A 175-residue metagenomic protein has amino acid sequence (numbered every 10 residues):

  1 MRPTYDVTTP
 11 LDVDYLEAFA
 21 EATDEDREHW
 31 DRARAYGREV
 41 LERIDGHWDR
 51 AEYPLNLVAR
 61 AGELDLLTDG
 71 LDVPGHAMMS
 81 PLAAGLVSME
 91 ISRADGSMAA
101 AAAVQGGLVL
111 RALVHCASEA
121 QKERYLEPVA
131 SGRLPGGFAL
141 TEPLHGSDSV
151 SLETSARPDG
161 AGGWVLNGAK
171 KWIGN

Functional and structural regions predicted by a protein language model:
M1-A101, R124, P128-S131: Amphipathic, small/basic residue-rich leader segments at the start of a protein or domain
D26, G37, V87, S118 (+2 more regions): Buried hydrophobic positions in well-ordered alpha/beta secondary-structure cores of metabolic enzymes
L55-E63, L113-A117, A139, S151-S155: Alpha-helix boundary/capping detector
A77, A120-N175: Glycine-rich, Trp-frequent "lid" loop and neighboring beta-strands that shape and gate the flavin cofactor pocket
S88, S92, L110-V114, L126 (+2 more regions): Short, well-ordered alpha-helical packing segments
M98-Q105, G136-E142: Core alpha/beta catalytic barrel or barrel-like domain that forms the active/cofactor pocket in diverse metabolic
A100-A120, G146-S149, G160: N-terminal glycine-rich flavin-associated loop
